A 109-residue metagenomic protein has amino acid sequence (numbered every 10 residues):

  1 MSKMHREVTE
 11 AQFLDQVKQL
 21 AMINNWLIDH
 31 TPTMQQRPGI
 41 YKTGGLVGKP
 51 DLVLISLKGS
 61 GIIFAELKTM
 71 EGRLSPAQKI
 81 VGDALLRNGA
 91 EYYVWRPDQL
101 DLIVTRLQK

Functional and structural regions predicted by a protein language model:
M1-K109: Catalytic phosphate/metal-binding cores of nucleic-acid and nucleotide-processing enzymes, i.e., regions that mediate
